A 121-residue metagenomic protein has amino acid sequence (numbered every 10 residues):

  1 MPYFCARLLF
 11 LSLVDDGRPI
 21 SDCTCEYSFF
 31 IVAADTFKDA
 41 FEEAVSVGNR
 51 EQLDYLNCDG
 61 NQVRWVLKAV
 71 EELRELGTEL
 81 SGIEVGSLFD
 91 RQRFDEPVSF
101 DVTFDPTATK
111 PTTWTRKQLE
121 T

Functional and structural regions predicted by a protein language model:
M1-V14, Q62-T121: A cross-kingdom feature marking charged/low-complexity
C5, C23-C25, C58: Generic recognition of cysteine residues
D16-D22: Short, flexible, solvent-exposed loop/turn segments with mixed acidic/basic and small polar residues
D22-D35: A short, exposed loop/beta-hairpin motif centered on an aromatic-Gly-Thr core
V32-T36, C58-N61: Short, surface-exposed, polar/charged, turn-prone segments marking secondary-structure boundaries
T36-N49: A short, charged, amphipathic alpha-helix used as a generic interaction element across diverse proteins
G48-C58: Short arginine-rich
